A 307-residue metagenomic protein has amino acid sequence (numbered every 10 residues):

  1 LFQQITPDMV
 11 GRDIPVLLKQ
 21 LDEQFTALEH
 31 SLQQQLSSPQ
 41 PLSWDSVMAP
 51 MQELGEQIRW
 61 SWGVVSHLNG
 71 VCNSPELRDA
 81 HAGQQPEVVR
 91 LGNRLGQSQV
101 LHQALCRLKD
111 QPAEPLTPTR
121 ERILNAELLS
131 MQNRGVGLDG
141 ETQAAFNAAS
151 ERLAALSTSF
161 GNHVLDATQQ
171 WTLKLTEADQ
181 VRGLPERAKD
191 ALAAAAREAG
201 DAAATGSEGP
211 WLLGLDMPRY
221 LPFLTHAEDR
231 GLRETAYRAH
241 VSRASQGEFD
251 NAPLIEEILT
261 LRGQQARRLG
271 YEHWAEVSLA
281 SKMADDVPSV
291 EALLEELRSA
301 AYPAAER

Functional and structural regions predicted by a protein language model:
L1-R307: Zn2+-dependent metallopeptidase catalytic domains
